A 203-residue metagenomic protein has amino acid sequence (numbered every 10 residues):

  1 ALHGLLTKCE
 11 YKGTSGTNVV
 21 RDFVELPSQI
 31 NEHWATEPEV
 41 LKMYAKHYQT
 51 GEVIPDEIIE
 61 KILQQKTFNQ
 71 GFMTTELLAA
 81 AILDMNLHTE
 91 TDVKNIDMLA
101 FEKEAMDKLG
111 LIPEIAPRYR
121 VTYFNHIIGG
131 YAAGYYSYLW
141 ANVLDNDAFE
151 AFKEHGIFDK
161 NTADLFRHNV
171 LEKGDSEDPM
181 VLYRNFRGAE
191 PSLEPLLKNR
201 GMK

Functional and structural regions predicted by a protein language model:
A1-K203: Cation-handling catalytic/transport regions enriched in His/Asp/Glu
